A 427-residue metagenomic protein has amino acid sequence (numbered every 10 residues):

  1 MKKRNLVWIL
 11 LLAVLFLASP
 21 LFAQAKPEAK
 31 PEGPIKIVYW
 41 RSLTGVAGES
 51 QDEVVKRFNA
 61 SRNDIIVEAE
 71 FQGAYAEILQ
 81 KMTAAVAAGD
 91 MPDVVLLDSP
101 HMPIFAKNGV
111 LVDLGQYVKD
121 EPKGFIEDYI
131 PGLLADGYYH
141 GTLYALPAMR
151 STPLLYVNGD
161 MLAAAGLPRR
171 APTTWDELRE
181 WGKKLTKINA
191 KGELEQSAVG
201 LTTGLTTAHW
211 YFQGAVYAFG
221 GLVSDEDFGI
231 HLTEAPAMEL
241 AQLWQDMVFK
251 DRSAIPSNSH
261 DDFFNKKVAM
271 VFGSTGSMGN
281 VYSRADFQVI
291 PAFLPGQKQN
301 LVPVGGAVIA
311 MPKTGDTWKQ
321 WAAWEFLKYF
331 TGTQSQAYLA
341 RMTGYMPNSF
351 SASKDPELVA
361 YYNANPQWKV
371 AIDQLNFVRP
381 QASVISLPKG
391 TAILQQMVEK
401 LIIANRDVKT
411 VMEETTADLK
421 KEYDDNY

Functional and structural regions predicted by a protein language model:
M1-V38, A60, T410-E413, A417-Y427: Short, low-complexity disordered leader/linker segments with a strong preference for bacterial N-terminal type II
A25, S99-L154, D176, L194-E195 (+3 more regions): Hinge/lid segment of periplasmic solute-binding proteins
R57-G132, Y138, A163-G166, T173 (+5 more regions): Extracytoplasmic "Venus flytrap"/periplasmic binding protein-like
G115-Y129, N189-T203, F219-E239, S283-R284 (+3 more regions): Short, solvent-exposed loop/beta-turn-alpha elements that line the ligand-binding surface or hinge of extracytoplasmic
D128, G132, A292, R341-Q396 (+2 more regions): Long, aromatic- and glycine/proline-rich binding clefts that accommodate carbohydrate-like moieties
Y139-A148, P153, E177-G229, V268: Extracytoplasmic/periplasmic solute-binding protein
Y156-G159, G305-W318: A bilobed periplasmic-binding-protein/Venus flytrap-type ligand-binding module shared by bacterial periplasmic
W181-K184, E226-P256: Glycine-centered hinge/linker elements that transmit conformational signals in sensory and ligand-binding systems
